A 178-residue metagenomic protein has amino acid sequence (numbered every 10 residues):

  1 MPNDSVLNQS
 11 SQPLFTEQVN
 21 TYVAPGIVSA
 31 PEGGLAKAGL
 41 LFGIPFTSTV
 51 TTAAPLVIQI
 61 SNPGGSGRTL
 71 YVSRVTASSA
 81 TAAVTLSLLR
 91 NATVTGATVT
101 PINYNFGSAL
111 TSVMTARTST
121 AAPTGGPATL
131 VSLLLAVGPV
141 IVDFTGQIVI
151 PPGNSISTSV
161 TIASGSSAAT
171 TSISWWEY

Functional and structural regions predicted by a protein language model:
M1-N20: Short, intrinsically disordered N-terminal pre-domain segments
V6, S11-Q12, A80, T120 (+1 more regions): Compositionally biased regions
Q9, Y104-F106: N-terminal cationic leader/targeting segments used for protein routing and processing
Q12, V28-P101, T145-Y178: C-terminal interaction-tip segments
V19-N20, P31-G39, R117-T120, S132-A136 (+1 more regions): A broad, low-specificity signal for short, low-complexity segments enriched in glycine/proline and polar/charged
P25: Conformational-control "hinges and anchors"
F106-Q147: Extended, solvent-exposed segments with strong compositional bias
